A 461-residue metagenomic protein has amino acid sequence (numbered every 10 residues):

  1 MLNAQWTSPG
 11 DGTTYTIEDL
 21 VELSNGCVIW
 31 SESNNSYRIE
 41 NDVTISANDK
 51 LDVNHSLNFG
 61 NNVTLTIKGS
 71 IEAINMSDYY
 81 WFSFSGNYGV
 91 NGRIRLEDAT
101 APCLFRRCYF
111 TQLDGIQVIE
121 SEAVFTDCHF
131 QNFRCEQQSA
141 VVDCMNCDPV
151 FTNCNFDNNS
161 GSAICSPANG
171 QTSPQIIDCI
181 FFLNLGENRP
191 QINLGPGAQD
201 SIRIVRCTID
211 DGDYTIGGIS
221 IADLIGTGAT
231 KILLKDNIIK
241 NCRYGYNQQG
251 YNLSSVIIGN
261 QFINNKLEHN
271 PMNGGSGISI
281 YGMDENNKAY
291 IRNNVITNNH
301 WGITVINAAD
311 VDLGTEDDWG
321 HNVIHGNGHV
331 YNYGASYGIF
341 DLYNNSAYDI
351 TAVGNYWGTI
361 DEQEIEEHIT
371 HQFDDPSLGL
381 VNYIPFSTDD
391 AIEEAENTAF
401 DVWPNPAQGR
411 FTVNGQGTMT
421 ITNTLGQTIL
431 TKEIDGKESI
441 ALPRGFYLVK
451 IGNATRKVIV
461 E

Functional and structural regions predicted by a protein language model:
M1-W6, T455: Bacterial Sec-dependent N-terminal signal peptides
Q5-D389: Beta-strand/loop edge motif enriched in small/polar residues
S387-D390, I459-E461: Short beta-strand-to-coil "C-cap" segments at the C-terminal boundary of structured domains/repeats, marking
E393: Histidine-anchored, small-residue-rich loop motif
E396-W403, A407-E461: C-terminal outer-membrane/trafficking sorting elements
